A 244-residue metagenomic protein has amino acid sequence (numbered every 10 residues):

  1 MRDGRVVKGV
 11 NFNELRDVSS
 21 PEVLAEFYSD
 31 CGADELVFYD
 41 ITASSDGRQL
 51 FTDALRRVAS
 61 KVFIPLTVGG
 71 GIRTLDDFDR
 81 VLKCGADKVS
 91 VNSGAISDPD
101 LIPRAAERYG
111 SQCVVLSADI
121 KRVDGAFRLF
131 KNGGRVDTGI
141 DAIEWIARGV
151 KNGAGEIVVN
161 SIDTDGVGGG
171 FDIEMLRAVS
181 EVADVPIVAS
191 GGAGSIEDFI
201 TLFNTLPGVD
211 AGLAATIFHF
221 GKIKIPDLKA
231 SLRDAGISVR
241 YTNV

Functional and structural regions predicted by a protein language model:
M1, K8, L36-F38, L66-G70 (+5 more regions): Hydrophobic faces of well-ordered beta-strands that scaffold small-molecule active sites in alpha/beta enzyme cores
M1-N13, L82, A86-D165: Conserved anion-binding
Y28, L36, V68, V81 (+5 more regions): Conserved, mostly hydrophobic/aromatic
E35-D53, S93, V158-G169: Glycine-rich, proline-tolerant flexible connector loops at the mouths of alpha/beta enzymes
T42, L50-Y109: Glycine/small-residue-rich loop that forms an oxyanion/phosphate-binding "nest" at active or ligand-binding sites
Q49-R56, P99, T138-I143, G169-R177: Charged helix-capping and loop-helix junction motifs
V62, L66-K88, E174-A211: Catalytic cores of alpha/beta
I102-Y109, I200-N243: C-terminal helical cap(s) of enzyme catalytic domains, especially alpha/beta-barrels
